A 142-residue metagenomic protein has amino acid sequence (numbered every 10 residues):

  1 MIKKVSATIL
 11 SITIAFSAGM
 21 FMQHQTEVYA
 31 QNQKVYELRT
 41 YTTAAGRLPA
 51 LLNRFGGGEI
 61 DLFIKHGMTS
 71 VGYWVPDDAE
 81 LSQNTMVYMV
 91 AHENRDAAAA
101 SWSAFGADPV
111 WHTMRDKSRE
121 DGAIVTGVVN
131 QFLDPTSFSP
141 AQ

Functional and structural regions predicted by a protein language model:
M1-I14, A18-M20: Bacterial N-terminal signal peptides that target proteins for export
A7, T26-N32, N53-V71, A91-F132: An amphipathic, aromatic/His-enriched active-site/gating alpha helix that lines ligand/cofactor pockets
V28-T42, V75, L81-N94: Accessory recognition modules or surfaces
Q31-L52, L62, S70, P135-Q142: Surface-exposed interaction/gating patches
A79-E80, S139: Flexible, glycine-rich phosphate/dinucleotide-binding loops and adjacent beta-alpha linkers at cofactor/substrate
M86, R119, Q131-P140: A general structural signal for short secondary-structure boundary/capping elements
